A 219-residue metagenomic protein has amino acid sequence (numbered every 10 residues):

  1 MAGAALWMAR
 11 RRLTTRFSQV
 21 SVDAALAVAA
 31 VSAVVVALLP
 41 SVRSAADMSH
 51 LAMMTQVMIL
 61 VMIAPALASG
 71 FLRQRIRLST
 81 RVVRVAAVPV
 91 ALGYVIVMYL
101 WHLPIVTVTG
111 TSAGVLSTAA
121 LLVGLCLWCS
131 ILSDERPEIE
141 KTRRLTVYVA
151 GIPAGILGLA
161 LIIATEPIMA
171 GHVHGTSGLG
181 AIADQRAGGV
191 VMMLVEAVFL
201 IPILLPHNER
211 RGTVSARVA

Functional and structural regions predicted by a protein language model:
M1-A219: Alpha-helical membrane segments of multi-pass proteins
